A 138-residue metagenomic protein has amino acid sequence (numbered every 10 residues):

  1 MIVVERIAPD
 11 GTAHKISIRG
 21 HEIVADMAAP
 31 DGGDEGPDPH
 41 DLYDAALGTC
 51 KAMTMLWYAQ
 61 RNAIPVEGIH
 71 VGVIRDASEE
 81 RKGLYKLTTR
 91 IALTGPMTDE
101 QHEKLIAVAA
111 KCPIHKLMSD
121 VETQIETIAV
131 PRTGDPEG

Functional and structural regions predicted by a protein language model:
M1-A45, M53-G138: Extended beta-strand/beta-hairpin segments
